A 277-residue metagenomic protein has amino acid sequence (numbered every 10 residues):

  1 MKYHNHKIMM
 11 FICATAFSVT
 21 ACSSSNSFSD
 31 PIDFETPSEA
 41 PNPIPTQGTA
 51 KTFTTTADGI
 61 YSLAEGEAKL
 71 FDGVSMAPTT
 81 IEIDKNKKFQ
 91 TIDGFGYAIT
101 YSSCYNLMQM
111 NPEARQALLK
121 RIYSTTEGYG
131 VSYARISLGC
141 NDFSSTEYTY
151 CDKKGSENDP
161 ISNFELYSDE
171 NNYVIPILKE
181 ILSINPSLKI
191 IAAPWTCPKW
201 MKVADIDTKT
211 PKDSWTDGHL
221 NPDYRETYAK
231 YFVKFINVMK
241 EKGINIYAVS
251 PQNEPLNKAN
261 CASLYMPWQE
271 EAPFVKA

Functional and structural regions predicted by a protein language model:
K2-M10: Bacterial N-terminal signal peptides that target proteins for export
M10-T20: Bacterial N-terminal signal peptides
V19-T46: Bacterial Sec-dependent N-terminal signal peptides
P43-V74: N-terminal zymogen propeptides
L63-I246, M266, A272, K276: N-terminal catalytic cores of secreted or lumenal carbohydrate-active enzymes
K234, N257-N260: Charge-rich, low-complexity intrinsically disordered segments
P251-N257: Short, conserved phosphate-binding/catalytic loop or strand-edge motifs used in phosphoryl-/nucleotidyl-transfer
A259-P267: Short glycine/threonine-rich loop-to-helix capping motif typified by GTGT followed within a few residues by an Asp-Pro
